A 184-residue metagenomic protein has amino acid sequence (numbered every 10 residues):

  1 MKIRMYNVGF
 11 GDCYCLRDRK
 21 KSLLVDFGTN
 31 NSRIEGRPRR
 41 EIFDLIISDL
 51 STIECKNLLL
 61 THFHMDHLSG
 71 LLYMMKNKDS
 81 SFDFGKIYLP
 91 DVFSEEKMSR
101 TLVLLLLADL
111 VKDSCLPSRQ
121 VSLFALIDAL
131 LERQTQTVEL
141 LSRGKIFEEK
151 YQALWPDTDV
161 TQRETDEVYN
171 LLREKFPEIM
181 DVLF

Functional and structural regions predicted by a protein language model:
M1, Y73-F184: Flexible, acidic/histidine-containing loops and adjacent segments that form or flank the divalent-metal
M1-K2, S32-R37, T61-M65, L126-L130 (+1 more regions): Short linear motifs at secondary-structure transitions and domain/linker junctions
M1-S51: Conserved beta-strand hairpin/beta-sheet module of binuclear metal-dependent hydrolase folds, prominently
F10-D12, N31-S32, F63-S69, S94-K97 (+1 more regions): Active-site environment of divalent metal-dependent phosphoester hydrolases
C13-C15, C55, C115: Generic recognition of cysteine residues
F27-G28, T61-F63, P156: Active-site-proximal beta-strand/loop segments in catalytic clefts of secreted hydrolases
G36-L89: Active-site metal-binding motif and surrounding structural segment of the metallo-beta-lactamase
